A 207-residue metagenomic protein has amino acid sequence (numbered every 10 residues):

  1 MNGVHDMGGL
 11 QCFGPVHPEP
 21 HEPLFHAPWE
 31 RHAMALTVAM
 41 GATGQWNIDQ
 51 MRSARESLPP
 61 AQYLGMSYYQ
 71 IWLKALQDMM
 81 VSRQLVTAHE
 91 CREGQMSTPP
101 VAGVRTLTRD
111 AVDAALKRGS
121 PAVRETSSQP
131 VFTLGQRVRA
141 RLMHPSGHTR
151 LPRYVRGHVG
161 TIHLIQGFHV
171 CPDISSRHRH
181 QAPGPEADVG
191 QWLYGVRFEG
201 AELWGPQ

Functional and structural regions predicted by a protein language model:
M1-V101: N-terminal intrinsically disordered, low-complexity, charge/repeat-rich segments that act as generic
N2-G3, G41-T43, V101-T106, E125-Q129 (+1 more regions): Generic detector of short, locally flexible boundary/turn motifs and exposed helical patches
D6, D49, D78, D110-D113 (+2 more regions): Acidic-enriched, low-complexity/disordered segments with a strong bias for Aspartate over Glutamate
L10-T37, M79, R83, A122-R137 (+1 more regions): Basic/aromatic-rich interaction segments and small domains that mediate binding to polyanionic partners
G103-G119: Short, basic/aromatic beta-hairpin or loop at an interaction surface
